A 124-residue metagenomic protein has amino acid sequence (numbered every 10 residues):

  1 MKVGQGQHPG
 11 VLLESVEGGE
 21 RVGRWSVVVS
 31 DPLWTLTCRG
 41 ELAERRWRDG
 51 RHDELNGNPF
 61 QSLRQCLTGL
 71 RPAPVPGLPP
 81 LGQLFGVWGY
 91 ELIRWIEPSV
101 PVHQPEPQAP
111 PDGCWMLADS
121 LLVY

Functional and structural regions predicted by a protein language model:
M1-Y124: Signature of the chorismate-utilizing enzyme
